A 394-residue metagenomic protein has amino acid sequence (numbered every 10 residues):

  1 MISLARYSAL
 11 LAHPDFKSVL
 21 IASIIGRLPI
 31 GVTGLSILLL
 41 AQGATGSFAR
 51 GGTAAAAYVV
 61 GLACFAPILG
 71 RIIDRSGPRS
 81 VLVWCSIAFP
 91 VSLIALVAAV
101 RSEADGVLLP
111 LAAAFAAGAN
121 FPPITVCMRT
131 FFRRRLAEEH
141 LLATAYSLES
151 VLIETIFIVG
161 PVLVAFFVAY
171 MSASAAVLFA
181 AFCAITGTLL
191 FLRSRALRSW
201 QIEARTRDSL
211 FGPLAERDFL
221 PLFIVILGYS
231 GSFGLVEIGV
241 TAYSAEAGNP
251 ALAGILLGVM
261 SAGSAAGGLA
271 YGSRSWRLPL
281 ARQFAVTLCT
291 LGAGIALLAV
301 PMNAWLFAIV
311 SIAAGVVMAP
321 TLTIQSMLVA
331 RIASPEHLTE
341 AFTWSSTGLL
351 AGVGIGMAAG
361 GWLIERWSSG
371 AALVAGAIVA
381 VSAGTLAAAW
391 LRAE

Functional and structural regions predicted by a protein language model:
I2-A63, G212-G258: Helix-loop boundary and gating motifs at the non-cytosolic
I37, P122-L136, V240, P320-A333: Intracellular juxtamembrane helix-capping segments at the cytosolic ends of symmetry-related transmembrane helices
C64-P78, V168, A266-L280, I364: Helix-to-loop junctions at the C-terminal end of transmembrane segments in multipass secondary transporters
I87-A104, T290-M302: C-terminal ends and interior cores of transmembrane alpha-helices in multi-pass membrane transporters/permeases
G106, A169-F182, W362-A380: A membrane-interface helix-boundary motif in multi-pass transporters
A113-T155: Cytoplasmic helix-loop-helix junction between adjacent transmembrane helices in 12-TM secondary transporters
A281-Q325: C-terminal transmembrane helical hairpin of 12-TM major facilitator-type secondary transporters
E336-W367: A late C-terminal transmembrane helix in Major Facilitator Superfamily
